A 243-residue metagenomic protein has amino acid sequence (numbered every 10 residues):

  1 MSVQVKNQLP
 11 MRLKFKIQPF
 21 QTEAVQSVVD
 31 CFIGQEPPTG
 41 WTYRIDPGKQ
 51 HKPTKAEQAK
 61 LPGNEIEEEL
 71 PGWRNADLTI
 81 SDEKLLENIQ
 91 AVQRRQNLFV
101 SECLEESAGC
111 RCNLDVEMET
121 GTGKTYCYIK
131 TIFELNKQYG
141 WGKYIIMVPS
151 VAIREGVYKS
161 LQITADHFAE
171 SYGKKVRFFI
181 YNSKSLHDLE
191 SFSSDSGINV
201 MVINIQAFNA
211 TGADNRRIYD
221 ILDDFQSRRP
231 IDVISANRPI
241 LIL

Functional and structural regions predicted by a protein language model:
M1-L243: RecA-like P-loop NTPase motor core of helicase/translocase proteins
